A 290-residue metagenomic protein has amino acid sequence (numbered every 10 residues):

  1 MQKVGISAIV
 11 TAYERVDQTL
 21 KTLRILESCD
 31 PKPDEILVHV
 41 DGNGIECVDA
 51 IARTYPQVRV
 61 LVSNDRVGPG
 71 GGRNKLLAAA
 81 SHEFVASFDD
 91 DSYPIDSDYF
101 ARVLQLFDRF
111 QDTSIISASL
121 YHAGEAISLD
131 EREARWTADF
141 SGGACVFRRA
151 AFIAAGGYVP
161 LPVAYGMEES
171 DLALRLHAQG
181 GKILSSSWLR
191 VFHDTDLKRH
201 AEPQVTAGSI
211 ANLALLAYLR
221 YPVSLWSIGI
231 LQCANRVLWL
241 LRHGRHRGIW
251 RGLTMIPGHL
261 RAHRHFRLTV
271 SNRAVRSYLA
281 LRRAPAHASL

Functional and structural regions predicted by a protein language model:
R24-P33: Short, acidic, metal-binding catalytic loop of nucleotide-sugar glycosyltransferases
P33-N43, L61-S63: Short beta-strand/loop segment that forms part of the nucleotide-sugar
V40-V48, S92-Y93: A conserved acidic beta->alpha catalytic loop
S63-A80: Glycine-rich, basic loop-to-helix element that forms the pyrophosphate-binding segment of sugar-nucleotide handling
V85: Short aromatic/hydrophobic "clamp" motif used to bind/position activated sugar donors
Y93-D130: Conserved donor NDP-sugar-binding/catalytic core segment of glycosyltransferases
C145, A151-G156, P162-R190: A short, conserved alpha-helix in the catalytic core of glycosyltransferases
G208, V223-L290: Non-catalytic, C-terminal membrane-associated alpha-helical segments of glycosyltransferases
